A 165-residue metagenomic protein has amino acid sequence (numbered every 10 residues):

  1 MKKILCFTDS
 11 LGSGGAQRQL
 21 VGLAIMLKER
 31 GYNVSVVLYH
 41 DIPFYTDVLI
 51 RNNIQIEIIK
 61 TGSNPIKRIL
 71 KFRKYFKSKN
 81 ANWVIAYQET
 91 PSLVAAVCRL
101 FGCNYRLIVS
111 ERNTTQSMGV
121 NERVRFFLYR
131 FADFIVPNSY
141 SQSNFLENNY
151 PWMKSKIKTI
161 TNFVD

Functional and structural regions predicted by a protein language model:
M1-D165: Membrane-interface segments of envelope glycosyltransferases acting on lipid-linked substrates or membrane lipids
